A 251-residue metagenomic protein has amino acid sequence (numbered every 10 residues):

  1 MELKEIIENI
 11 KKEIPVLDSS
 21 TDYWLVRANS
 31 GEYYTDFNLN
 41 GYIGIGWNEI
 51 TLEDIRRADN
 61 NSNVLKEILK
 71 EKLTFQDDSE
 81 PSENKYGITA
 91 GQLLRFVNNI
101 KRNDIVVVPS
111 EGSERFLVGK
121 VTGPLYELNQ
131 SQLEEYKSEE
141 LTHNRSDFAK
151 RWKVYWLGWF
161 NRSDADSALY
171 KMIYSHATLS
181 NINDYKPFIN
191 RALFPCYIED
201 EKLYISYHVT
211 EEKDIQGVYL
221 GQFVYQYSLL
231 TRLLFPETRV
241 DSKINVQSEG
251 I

Functional and structural regions predicted by a protein language model:
M1-D54, S138-I215: Contiguous surface segments at macromolecular interaction interfaces
K12-E13, L93-F96, D241: Generic recognition of flexible, low-complexity loop/linker segments
F37, V118-V121, G221: A short acidic (Asp/Glu
R57-A149: Structured alpha/beta reader/binder surfaces that contact nucleic acids or chromatin modification marks
A58, S62, Y86-T89, S175-T178 (+3 more regions): Intrinsic-disorder-associated interaction segments
E67-G87, Y197-I205, E237-N245: Short glycine-rich, low-complexity/disordered patches
G112, S248-G250: A generic beta-sheet turn/junction motif
D200-Q247: Acidic-basic catalytic patches of nuclease active cores, encompassing PD-(D/E)XK and other metal-cofactor nuclease
